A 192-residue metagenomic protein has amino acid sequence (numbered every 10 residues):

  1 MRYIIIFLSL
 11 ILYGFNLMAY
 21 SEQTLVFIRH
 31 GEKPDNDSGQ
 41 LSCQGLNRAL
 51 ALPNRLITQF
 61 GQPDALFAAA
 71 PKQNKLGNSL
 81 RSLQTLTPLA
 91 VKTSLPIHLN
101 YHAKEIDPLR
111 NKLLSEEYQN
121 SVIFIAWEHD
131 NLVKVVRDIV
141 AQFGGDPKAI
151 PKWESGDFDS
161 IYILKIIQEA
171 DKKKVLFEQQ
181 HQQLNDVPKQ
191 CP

Functional and structural regions predicted by a protein language model:
M1-I4: Positively charged n-region of N-terminal signal peptides that target proteins for export
G14-N16: N-terminal signal peptide c-region/cleavage motif recognized by signal peptidases
Y20-N120, N131-K152, G156-P192: Active-site-proximal alpha-helix that buttresses catalytic centers in soluble enzyme cores
V122-A126: Periplasmic-binding protein-like
